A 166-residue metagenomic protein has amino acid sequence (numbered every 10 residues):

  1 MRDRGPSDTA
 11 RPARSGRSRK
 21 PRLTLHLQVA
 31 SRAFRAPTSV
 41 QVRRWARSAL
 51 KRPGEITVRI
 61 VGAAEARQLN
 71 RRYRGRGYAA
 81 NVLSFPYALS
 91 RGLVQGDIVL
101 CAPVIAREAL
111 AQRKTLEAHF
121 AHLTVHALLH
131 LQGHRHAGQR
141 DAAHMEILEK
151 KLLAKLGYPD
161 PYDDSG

Functional and structural regions predicted by a protein language model:
M1-A121, L129-G166: An acidic/histidine-cluster motif and surrounding catalytic segment that typifies divalent-metal-assisted enzyme active
